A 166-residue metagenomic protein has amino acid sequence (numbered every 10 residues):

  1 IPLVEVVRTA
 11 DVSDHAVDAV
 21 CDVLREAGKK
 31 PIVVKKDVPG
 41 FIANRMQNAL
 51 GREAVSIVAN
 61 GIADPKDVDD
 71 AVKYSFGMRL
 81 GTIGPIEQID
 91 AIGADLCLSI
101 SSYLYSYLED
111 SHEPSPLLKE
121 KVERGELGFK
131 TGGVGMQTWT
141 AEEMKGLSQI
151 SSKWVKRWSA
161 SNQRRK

Functional and structural regions predicted by a protein language model:
I1-D18, D37-R45, S56-A59, E87-D90: Short beta-strand and adjoining strand-loop segment in the mid-core of the Rossmann-like NAD(P)-dependent dehydrogenase
H15-D18, D22-K36, A59-N60, P65-K166: NAD(P)-dependent Rossmann-like dehydrogenase/reductase catalytic/cofactor-binding core
E26, Q47-E53: Structural/interface elements that position substrates and couple domains in central-metabolism enzymes
N44-M46, E142-E143: Short secondary-structure transition/capping segments
